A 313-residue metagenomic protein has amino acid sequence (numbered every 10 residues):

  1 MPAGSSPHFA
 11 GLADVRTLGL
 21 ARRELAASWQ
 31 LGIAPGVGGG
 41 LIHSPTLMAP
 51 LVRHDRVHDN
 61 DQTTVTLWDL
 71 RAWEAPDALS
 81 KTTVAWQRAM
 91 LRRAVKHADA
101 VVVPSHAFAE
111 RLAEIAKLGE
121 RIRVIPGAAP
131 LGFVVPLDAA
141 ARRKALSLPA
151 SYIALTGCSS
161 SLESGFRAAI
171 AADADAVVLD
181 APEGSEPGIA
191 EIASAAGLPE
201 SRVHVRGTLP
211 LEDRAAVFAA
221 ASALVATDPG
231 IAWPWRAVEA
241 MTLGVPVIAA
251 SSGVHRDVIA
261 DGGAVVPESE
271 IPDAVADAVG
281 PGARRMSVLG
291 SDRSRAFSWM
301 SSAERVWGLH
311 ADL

Functional and structural regions predicted by a protein language model:
M1-L313: Carbohydrate transferase catalytic cores enriched for Leloir-type hexosyltransferases
